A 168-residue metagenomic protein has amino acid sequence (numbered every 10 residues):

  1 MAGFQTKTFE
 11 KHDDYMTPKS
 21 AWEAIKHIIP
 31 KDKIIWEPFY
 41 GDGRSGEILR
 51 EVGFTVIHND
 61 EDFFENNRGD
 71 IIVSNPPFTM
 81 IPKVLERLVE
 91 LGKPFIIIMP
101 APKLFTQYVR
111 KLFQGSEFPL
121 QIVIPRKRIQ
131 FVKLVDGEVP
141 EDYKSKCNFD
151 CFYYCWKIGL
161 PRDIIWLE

Functional and structural regions predicted by a protein language model:
M1-E168: Class I S-adenosyl-L-methionine-dependent methyltransferase catalytic core
